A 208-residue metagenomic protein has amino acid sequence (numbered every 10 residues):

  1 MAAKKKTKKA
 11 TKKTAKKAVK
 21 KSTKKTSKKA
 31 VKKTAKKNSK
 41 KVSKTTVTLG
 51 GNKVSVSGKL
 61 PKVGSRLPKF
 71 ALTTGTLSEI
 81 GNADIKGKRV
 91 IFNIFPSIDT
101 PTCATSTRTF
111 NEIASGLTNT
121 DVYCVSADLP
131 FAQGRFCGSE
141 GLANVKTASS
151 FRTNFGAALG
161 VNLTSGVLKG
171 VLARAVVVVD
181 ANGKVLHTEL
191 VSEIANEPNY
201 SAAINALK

Functional and structural regions predicted by a protein language model:
M1-T11, A15, V19: Primarily low-complexity, compositionally biased regions used by nucleic-acid-associated proteins for macromolecular
A2-K4, K25-K208: Chalcogenol-based redox active-site neighborhoods
